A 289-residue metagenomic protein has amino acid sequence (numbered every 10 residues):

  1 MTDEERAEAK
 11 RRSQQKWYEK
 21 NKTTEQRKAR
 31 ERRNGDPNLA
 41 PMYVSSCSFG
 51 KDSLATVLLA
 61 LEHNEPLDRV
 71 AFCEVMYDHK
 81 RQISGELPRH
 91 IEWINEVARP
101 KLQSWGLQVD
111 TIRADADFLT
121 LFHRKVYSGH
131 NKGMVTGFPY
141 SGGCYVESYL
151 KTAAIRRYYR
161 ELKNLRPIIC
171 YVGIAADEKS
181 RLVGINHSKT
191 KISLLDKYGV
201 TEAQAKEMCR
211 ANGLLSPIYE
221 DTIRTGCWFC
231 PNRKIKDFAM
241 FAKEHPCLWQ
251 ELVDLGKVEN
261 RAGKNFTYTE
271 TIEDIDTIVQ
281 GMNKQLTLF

Functional and structural regions predicted by a protein language model:
M1-D36: BZIP DNA-binding basic region
D36-F289: Nucleotide-activated chemistry modules centered on ATP-dependent adenylation/adenylyltransferase
